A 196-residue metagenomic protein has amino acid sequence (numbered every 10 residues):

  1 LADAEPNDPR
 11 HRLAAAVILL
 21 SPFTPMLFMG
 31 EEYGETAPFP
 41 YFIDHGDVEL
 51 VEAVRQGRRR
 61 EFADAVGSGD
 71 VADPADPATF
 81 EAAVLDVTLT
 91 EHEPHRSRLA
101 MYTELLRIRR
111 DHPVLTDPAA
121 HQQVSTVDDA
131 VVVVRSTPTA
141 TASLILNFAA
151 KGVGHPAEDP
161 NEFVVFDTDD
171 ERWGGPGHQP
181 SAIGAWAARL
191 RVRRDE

Functional and structural regions predicted by a protein language model:
L1-P160, D167-S181: Loop/helix patches that line or flank the sugar-binding groove of alpha-linked glycan CAZymes
F163-D170, W186-R191: Extended alpha-helical regions
G175-E196: C-terminal beta-strand-rich structural cap/linker in extracellular carbohydrate-active enzymes
